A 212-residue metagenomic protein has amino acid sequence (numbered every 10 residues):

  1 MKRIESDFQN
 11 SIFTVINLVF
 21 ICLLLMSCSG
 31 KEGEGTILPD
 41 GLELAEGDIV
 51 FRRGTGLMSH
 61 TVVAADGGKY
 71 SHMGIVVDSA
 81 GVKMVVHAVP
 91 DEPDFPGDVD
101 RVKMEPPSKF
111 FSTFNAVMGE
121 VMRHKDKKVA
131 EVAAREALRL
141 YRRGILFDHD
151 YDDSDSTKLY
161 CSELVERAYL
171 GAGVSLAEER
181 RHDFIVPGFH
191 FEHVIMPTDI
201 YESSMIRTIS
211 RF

Functional and structural regions predicted by a protein language model:
R3-I16: Bacterial N-terminal signal peptides that target proteins for export
L25-S27: C-terminal motif of bacterial Sec signal peptides marking the signal peptidase cleavage site
S29-K31: Bacterial signal peptide processing site
R52-E120, L146-L159: Glycine-rich catalytic cores of cysteine/serine-nucleophile enzymes that process amide/ester linkages in cell-envelope
V129-A137, T157, C161-L164: Stable alpha-helical elements in mature extracytoplasmic
H149-F212: Activation targets extended, charge/polar-rich intrinsically disordered C-terminal tails
